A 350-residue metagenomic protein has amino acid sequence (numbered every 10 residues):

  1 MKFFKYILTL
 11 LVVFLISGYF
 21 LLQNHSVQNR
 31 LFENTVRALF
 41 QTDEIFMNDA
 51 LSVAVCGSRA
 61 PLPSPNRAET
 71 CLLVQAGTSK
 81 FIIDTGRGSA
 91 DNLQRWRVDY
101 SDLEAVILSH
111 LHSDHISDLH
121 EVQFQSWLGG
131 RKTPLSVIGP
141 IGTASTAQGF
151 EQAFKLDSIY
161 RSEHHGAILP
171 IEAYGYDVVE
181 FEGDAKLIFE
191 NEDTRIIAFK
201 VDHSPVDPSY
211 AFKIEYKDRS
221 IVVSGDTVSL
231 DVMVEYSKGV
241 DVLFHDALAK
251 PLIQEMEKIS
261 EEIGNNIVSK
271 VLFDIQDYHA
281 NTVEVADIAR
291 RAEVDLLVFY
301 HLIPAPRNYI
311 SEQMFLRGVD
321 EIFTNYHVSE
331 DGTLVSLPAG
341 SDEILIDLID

Functional and structural regions predicted by a protein language model:
K2-G18, A211, S220-V222, V228-D331: Cap/insert and terminal regions of metallo-dependent hydrolase folds
K2-V228, S311-D342, D347: Binuclear metal-dependent hydrolase catalytic cores
